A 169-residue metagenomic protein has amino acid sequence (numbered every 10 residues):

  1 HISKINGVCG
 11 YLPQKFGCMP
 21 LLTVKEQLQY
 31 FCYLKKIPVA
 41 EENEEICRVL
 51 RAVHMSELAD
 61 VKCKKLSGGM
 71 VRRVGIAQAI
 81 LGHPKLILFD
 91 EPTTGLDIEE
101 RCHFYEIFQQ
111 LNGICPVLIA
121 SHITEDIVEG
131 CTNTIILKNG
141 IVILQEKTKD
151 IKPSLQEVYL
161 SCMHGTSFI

Functional and structural regions predicted by a protein language model:
Q29, Y33, A40-L58: Conserved ABC ATPase "signature" region
K62-G69: Conserved ABC ATPase signature
I76: Hydrophobic anchor residue at the start of the ABC signature
H83: Conserved catalytic motifs of ABC-family nucleotide-binding domains
I87-E91: Catalytic Walker B motif of ABC-type/P-loop ATPase nucleotide-binding domains
I98-E100: Helix N-cap at the start of a conserved alpha-helix in ABC-type nucleotide-binding domains
